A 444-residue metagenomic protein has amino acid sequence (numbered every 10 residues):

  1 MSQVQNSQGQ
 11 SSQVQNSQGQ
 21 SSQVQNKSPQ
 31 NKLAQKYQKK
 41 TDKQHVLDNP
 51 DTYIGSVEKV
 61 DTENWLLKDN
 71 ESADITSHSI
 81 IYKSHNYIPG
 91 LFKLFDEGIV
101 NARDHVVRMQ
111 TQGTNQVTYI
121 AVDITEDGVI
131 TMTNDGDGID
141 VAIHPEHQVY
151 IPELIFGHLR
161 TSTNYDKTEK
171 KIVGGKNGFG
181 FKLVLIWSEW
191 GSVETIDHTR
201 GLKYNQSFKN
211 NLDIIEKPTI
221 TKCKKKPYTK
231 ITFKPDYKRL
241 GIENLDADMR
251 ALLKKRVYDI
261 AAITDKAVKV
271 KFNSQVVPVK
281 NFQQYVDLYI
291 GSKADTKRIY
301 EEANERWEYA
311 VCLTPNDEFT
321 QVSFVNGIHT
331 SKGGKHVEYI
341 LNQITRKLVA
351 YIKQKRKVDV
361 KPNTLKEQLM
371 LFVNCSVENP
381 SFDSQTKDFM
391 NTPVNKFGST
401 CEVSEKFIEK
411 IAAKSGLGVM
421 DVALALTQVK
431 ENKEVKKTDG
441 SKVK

Functional and structural regions predicted by a protein language model:
Q3-Q30: Intrinsically disordered, low-complexity repeat/linker tracts enriched for polar/charged residues
K27-K39, K43, N49, V57-S84 (+8 more regions): GHKL-family ATPase ATP-binding module
L47, V141-S162: Short conserved segment of the HATPase_c
I54: ABC-family P-loop ATPase nucleotide-binding domains
